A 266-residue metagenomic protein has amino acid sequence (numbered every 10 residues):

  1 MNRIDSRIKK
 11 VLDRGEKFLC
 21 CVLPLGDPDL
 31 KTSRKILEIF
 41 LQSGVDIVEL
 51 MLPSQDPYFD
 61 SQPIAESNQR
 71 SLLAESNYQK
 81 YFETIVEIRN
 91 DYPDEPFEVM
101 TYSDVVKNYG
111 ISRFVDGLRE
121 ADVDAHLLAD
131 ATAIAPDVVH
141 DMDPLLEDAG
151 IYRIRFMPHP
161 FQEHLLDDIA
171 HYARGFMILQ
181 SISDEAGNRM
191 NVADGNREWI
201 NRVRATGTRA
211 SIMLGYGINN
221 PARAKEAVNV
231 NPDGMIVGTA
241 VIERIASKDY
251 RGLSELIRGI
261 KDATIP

Functional and structural regions predicted by a protein language model:
M1-V11, L30, S54-E66, L73-V86 (+6 more regions): Active-site-adjacent beta->alpha loops and helix N-cap segments on the catalytic face of soluble alpha/beta enzymes
S6-P28, S61-Q62, S67, I88-M100 (+1 more regions): N-terminal small/glycine-rich loop or linker at the start of catalytic domains across soluble metabolic enzymes
L19-L23, V48-L50, F97-T101, H126-L128 (+4 more regions): Hydrophobic faces of well-ordered beta-strands that scaffold small-molecule active sites in alpha/beta enzyme cores
C21, F40, M51, L118 (+3 more regions): Conserved, mostly hydrophobic/aromatic
L30-L41, S112-R113, P160-Y172, I218-M235: Catalytic cores of alpha/beta
V45-P57, A121-A135, M177-N188, V230-Y250: Glycine-rich phosphate-binding active-site loops on the catalytic face of alpha/beta enzymes
T101-D122, V228-T239: Short, electropositive alpha-helical surface patch
I151-R189: Histidine/lysine/aspartate-rich catalytic loop segments that bind and position anionic ligands
